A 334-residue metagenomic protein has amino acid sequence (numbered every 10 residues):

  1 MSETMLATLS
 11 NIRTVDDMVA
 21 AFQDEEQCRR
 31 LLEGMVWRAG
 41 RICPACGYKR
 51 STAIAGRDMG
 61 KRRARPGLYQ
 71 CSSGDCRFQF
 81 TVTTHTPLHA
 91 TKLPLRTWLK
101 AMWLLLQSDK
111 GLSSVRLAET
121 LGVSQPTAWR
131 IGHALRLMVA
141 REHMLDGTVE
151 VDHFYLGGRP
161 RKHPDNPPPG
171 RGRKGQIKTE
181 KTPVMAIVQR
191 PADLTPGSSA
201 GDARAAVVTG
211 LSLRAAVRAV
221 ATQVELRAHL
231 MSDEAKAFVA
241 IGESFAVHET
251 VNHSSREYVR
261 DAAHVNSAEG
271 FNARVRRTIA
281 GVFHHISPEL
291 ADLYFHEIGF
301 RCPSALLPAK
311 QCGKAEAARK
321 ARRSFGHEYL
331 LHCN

Functional and structural regions predicted by a protein language model:
M1-N334: Residue-level recognition of single "structural anchor" positions that define or cap local secondary structure
